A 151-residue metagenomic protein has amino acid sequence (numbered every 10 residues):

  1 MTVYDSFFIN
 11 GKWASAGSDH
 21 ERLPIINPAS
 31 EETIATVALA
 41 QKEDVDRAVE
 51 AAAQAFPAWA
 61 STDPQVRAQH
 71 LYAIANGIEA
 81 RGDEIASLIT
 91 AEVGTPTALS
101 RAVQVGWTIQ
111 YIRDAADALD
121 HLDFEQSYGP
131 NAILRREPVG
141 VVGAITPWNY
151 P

Functional and structural regions predicted by a protein language model:
M1-A29: Hydrophobic face of amphipathic alpha-helices that form TPR/SEL1-like repeat modules and related alpha-solenoid
T2, E32, E137-G140: Structured loop/turn residues at beta-strand edges in well-structured enzyme cores
G11, E31, R67, I112 (+1 more regions): Residue-level signature of catalytic and energy-coupling elements of molecular machines, predominantly ATP/GTP-dependent
W13-A14, A102, N131-I133: Short, flexible, glycine/charge-rich loop motifs used to bind or transfer phosphoryl groups or to couple energy/partner
I34-L122: Glycine-rich loop-to-alpha-helix module at the N-terminal edge of alpha/beta enzyme cores
D123-P151: Conserved small-residue-rich beta-alpha loop and adjacent elements that most often cradle the phosphate/pyrophosphate
